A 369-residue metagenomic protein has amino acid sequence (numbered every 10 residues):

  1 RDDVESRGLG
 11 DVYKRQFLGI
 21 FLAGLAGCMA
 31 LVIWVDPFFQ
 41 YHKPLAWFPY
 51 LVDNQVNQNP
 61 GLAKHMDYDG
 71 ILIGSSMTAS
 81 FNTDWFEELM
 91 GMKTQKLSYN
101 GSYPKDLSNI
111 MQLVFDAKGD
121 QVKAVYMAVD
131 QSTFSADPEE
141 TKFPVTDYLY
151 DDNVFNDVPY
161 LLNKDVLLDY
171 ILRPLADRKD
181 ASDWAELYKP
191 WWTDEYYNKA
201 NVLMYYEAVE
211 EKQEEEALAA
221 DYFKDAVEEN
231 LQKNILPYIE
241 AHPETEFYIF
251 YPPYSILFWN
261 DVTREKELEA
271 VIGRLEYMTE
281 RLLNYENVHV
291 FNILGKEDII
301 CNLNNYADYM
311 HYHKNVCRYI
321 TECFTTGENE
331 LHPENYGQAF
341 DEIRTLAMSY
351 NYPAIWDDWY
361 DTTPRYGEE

Functional and structural regions predicted by a protein language model:
R1-Y13: Single conserved hydrophobic/aromatic residue that forms the stacking wall/gate of nucleotide- or nucleobase-binding
R15-W34: Hydrophobic membrane-insertion alpha-helices, especially the h-region of bacterial N-terminal signal peptides
W34-V56: Alpha-helical transmembrane signal-anchor/signal-peptide segments
L51-M77: Short extracytoplasmic
M77-V158: Membrane-embedded segments
V125, V202-Y285: Conserved, well-ordered alpha-helix/loop/beta-strand core segments that scaffold catalytic motifs
A128-V129, P138-A241, G337-E369: Secreted/periplasmic serine-hydrolase-like ester/acetyl group-modifying domain
E267, E276-E369: C-terminal regions of proteins
